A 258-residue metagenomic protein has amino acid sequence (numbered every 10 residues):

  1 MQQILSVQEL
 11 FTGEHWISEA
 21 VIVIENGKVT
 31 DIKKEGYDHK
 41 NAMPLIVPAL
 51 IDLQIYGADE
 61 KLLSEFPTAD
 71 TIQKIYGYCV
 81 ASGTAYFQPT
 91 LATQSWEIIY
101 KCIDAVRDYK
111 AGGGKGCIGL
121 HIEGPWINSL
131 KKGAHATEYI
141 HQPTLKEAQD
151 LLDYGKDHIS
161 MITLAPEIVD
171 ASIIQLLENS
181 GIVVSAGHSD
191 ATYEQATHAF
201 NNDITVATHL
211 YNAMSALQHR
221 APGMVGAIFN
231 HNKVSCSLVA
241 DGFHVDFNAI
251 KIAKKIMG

Functional and structural regions predicted by a protein language model:
M1-G36: N-terminal metal-binding scaffold of metallo-dependent hydrolase/deaminase domains
Q2-S6, K33-Q73, G77: Replace "His-x-His-based motif
Q8, I22, G27, M43 (+5 more regions): Divalent metal-coordination and catalytic microenvironments
L50, K61-F66, Y78-A81, Q88-I98 (+1 more regions): Active-site loop-to-helix "anion-binding N-cap" substructures in soluble metabolic enzymes
Y56, Q73-C102, K115-N128, G155-V169 (+5 more regions): Divalent metal-dependent hydrolysis catalytic cores, especially in the metallo-beta-lactamase
D70, C102-A105, T144-K146, R220-V225: Charged helix-capping and loop-helix junction motifs
N128-Y154: Conserved phosphate-binding/catalytic loop of the ribokinase/pfkB sugar-kinase fold
Q195-G258: Active-site-adjacent C-terminal substructures of enzyme catalytic domains
